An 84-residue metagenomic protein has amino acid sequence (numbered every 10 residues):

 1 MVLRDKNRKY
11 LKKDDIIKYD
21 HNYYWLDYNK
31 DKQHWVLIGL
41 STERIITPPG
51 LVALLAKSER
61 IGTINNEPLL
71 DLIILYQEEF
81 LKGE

Functional and structural regions predicted by a protein language model:
M1-E84: Secondary-structure transition motif
